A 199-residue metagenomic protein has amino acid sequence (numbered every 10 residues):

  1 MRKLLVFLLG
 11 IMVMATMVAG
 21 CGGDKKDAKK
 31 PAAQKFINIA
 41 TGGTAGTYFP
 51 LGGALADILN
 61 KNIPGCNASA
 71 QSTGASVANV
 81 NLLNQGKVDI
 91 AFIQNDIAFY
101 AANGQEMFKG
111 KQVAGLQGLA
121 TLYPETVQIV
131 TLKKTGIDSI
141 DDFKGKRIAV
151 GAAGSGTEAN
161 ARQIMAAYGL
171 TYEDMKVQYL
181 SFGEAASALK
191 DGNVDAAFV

Functional and structural regions predicted by a protein language model:
M1-F36: Short, low-complexity disordered leader/linker segments with a strong preference for bacterial N-terminal type II
K30-G145, A149-A152: Short, glycine-/small- and polar/acidic-enriched structural segments that line small-molecule recognition paths
L55-G65, M107, E158-K176, N193: Ligand-binding cleft/hinge of the Venus flytrap
A70-N81, Y172-D191: Short helix-initiation/N-cap motifs at beta->coil->alpha
D89-I90, D191, D195-A196: Short, Asp-centered acidic motifs that coordinate Mg2+ and/or phosphate in catalytic or ligand-binding sites
F92-I93, L180, F198-V199: Short beta-strand and adjacent tight-turn residues that come in two discontinuous sequence segments and form the edges
Q128, V150-A152, G156-A159, E184-A186: Short, well-ordered, mixed-charge alpha-helical segments that flank or form enzyme active sites
G136-I137, E184-A185, D195: Short beta-strands and strand-coil junctions in structured, solvent-facing domains, enriched
